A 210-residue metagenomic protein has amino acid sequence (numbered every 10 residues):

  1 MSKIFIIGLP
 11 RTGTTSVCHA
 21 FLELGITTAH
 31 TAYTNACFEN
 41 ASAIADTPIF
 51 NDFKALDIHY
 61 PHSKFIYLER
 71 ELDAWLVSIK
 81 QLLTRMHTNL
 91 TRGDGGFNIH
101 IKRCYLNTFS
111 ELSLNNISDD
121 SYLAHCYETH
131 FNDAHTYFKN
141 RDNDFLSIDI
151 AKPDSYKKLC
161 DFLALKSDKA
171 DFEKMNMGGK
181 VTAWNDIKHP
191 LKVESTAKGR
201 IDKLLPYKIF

Functional and structural regions predicted by a protein language model:
M1-M86, D133, N140: PAPS-dependent sulfotransferase catalytic domain
A32, E69, D149-A151, N176: Residues at the C-termini of beta-strands that transition into short coil/loop
F38-N40, Y156, G178: Short secondary-structure boundary/hinge segments and terminal tails
T47, L106-E111, D161, K166-F210: PAPS-dependent sulfotransferase catalytic core
P48, R70, T129, I150-D154: Short beta->alpha linker loops
A55-H125, D154-L165: PAPS-dependent sulfotransferase catalytic domain
Y122-D149, L159: GST-like fold's C-terminal all-alpha helical module
